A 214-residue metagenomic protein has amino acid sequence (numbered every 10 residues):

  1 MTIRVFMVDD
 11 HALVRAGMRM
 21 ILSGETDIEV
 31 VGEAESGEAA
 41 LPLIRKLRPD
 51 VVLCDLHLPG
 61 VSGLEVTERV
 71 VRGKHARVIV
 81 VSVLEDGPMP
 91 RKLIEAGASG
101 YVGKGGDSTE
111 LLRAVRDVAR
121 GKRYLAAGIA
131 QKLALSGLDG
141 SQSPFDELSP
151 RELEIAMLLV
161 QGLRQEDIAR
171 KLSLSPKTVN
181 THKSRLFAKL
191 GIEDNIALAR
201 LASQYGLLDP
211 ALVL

Functional and structural regions predicted by a protein language model:
V14, P59, D86: The feature encodes the CheY-like receiver
E33-V51: Acidic, metal-coordinating helix/loop segments flanking the phosphotransfer/catalytic sites of two-component signaling
S36-A39, S62-E65, E85: Acidic catalytic/metal-coordinating carboxylates
P42, L64-H75: Short amphipathic alpha-helix used as the core "switch/output" element in two-component signaling
D50, L56-H57: The short loop immediately C-terminal to the conserved phospho-acceptor aspartate in CheY-like receiver
D55, S82: Active-site residues of response regulator receiver
P88-E95, S99-A156, I196, Q204-P210: Short, flexible helix-to-coil linker/hinge segments that flank and couple to helix-turn-helix
R164-A197: Recognition helix of helix-turn-helix DNA-binding domains
